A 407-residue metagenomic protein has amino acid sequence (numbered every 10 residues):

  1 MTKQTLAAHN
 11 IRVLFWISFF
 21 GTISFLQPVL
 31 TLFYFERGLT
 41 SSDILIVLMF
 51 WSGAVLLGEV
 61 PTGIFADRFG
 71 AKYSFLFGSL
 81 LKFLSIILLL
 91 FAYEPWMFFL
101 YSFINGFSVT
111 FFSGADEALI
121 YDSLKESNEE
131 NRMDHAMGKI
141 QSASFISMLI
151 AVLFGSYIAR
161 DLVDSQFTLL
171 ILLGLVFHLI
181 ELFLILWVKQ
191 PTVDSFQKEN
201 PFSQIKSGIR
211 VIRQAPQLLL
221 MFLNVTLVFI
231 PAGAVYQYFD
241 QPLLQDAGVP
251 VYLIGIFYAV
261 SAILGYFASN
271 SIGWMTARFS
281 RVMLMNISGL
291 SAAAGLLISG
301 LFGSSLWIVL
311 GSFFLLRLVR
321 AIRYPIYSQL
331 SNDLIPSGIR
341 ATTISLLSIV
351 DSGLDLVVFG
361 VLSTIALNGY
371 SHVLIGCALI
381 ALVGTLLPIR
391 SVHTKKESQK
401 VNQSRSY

Functional and structural regions predicted by a protein language model:
M1-A8, K189-L223, Y407: Juxtamembrane intracellular "pre-TM" segments in multi-pass secondary transporters
T2-L57, Q217-A259: Helix-loop boundary and gating motifs at the non-cytosolic
L56-Y93: Conserved MFS/SLC helix-loop-helix module at the cytosolic interface between two early adjacent transmembrane helices
G58-G70, A159, F267-R281, A366: Helix-to-loop junctions at the C-terminal end of transmembrane segments in multipass secondary transporters
L80-E94, F98, L290-S304: C-terminal ends and interior cores of transmembrane alpha-helices in multi-pass membrane transporters/permeases
F103-S144: Cytoplasmic helix-loop-helix junction between adjacent transmembrane helices in 12-TM secondary transporters
F167, F177-E199, I389-V401: Helix-loop junctions on the cytosolic side of multi-pass membrane transporters, especially the intracellular loop
M283-R323: C-terminal transmembrane helical hairpin of 12-TM major facilitator-type secondary transporters
